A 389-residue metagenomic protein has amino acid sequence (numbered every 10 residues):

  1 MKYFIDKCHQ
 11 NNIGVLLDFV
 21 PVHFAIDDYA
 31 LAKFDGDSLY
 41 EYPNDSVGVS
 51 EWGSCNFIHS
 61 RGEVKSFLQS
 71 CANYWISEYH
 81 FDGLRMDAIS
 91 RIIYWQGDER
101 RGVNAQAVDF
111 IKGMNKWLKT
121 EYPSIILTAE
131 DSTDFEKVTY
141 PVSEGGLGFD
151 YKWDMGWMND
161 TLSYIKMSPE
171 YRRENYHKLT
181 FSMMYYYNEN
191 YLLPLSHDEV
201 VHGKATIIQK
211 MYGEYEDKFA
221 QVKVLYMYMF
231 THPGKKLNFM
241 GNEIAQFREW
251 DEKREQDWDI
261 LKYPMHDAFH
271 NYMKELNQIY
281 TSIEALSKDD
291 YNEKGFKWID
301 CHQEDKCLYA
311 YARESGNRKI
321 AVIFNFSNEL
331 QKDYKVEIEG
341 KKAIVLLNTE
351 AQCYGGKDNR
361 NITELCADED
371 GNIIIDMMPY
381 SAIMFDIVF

Functional and structural regions predicted by a protein language model:
M1-F81, R85-V103: Substrate-binding/active-site clefts of carbohydrate-active enzymes
M1-G14, A105-I111, D217-A220, P264-D267 (+2 more regions): Aromatic- and glycine-enriched glycan-recognition loops and surfaces that form the carbohydrate-binding subsites
F4, V64-W75, F110, M114 (+2 more regions): Alpha-helical packing segments of well-folded alpha/beta enzyme cores
C8, D18, W75, M86 (+7 more regions): Conserved, mostly hydrophobic/aromatic
H80-D82, G97-E252, T281, Y291 (+1 more regions): Conserved alpha/beta catalytic core and glycan-binding cleft of carbohydrate-active enzymes
E99-R101, I208-D217, D257-D267, E369-I374: Active-site rim elements
Q256, L261-H270, E275-Q278, S282 (+1 more regions): C-terminal accessory region downstream of the catalytic core in glycan-modifying enzymes
R360-F389: C-terminal beta-strand-rich structural cap/linker in extracellular carbohydrate-active enzymes
